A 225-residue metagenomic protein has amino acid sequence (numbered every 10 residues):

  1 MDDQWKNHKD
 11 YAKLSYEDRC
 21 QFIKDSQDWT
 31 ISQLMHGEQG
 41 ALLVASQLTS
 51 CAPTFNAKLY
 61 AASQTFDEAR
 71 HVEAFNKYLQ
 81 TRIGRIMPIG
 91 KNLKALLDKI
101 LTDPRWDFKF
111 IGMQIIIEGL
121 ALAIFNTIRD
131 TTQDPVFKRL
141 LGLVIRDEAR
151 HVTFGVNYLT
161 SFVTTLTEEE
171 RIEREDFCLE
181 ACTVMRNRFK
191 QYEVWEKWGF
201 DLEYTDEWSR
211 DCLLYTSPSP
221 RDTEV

Functional and structural regions predicted by a protein language model:
N7-N56: Long, hydrophobic/aromatic-enriched structural stretches that serve as scaffold segments
K13-Q33, K91-I115, T131-T132, A181-R188 (+1 more regions): Acidic/His metal-coordination segments adjacent to aromatic residues that form catalytic metal sites in metalloenzymes
K24-L34, P53-R70, W106-F110, P135-E148 (+1 more regions): Alpha-helical scaffold segments that form or flank carboxylate-/histidine-based iron centers
L34-L42, Q64-L79, I111-F125, V144-G155 (+2 more regions): Alpha-helical transition-metal enzyme core signature, strongest for iron centers
A41-T102: Long, hydrophobic, well-ordered secondary-structure blocks that form the structural core and pocket-lining surfaces
L48-L59, R82, N126-L143, N157-R171: Inter-helical turn/loop segments and adjacent helix faces that build the functional surface of alpha-helical bundle
G142-D206: Active-site/pore-lining binding-face segments in mid-to-C-terminal subdomains
Y215-V225: Single conserved hydrophobic/aromatic residue that forms the stacking wall/gate of nucleotide- or nucleobase-binding
